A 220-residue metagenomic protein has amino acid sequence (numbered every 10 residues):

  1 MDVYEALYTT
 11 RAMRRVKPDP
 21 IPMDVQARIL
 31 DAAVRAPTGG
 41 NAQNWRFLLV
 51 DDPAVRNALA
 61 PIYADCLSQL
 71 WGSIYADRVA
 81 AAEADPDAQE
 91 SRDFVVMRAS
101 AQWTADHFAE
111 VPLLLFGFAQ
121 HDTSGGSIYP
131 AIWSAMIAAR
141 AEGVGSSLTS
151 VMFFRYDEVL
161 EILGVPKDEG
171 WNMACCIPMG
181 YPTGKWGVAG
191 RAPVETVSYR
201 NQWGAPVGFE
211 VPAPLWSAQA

Functional and structural regions predicted by a protein language model:
M1-P20, D24-A32, A36, N41: N-terminal targeting/leader regions
A6-T9, M13, N172-A220: C-terminal helix-cap and adjacent tail motif
R15-V16, R46, G145-S150: Short catalytic-loop micro-motif centered on adjacent basic/acidic residues
I29, A33, L113-L163, I177: Small-aliphatic-rich amphipathic alpha-helix that forms the alpha element of a beta-alpha
G39-A42, D106-A109, R140, V165-G170 (+1 more regions): Solvent-exposed alpha-helices and their adjacent loops that cap or buttress functional pockets in soluble metabolic
G40-D51, A141, V151: Short loop-to-beta-strand entry elements in the cores of soluble alpha/beta enzymes
Q43, L49-I128: Glycine/small-residue-rich phosphate/adenosyl-binding loop
S68-E83, L163-G190: A glycine-rich helix N-cap at a beta->alpha junction
